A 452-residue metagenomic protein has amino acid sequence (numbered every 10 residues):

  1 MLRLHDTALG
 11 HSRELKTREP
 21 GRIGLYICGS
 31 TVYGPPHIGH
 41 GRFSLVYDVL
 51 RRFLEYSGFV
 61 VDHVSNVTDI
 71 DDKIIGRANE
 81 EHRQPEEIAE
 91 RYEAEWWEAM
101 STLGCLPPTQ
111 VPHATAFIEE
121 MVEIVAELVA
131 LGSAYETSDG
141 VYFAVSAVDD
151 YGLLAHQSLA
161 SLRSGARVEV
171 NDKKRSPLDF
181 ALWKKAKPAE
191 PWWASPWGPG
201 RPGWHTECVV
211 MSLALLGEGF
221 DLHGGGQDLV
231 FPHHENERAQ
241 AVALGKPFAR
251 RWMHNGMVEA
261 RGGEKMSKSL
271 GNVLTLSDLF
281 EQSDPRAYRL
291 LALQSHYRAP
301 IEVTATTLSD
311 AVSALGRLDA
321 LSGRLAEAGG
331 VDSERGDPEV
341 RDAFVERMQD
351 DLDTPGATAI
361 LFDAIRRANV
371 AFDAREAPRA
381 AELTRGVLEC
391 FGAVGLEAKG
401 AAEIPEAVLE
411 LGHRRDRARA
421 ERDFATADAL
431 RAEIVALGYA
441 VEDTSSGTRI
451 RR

Functional and structural regions predicted by a protein language model:
M1-Y33, D48, W97-E98, E119-A326: Alpha-helical recognition segments enriched in aromatics with Gly/Pro capping that present substrate-recognition
L9, R18-G104, I450: N-terminal, positively charged nucleic-acid-binding surface of large information/translation enzymes
E55, V129, V435: Anion (oxyanion) recognition and catalysis
F59, S133, Y439: Short phosphate-binding/catalytic loops that engage adenosine nucleotides
P107, T137-S138, D443-G447: Short Gly/Ser/Thr- and Asp/Glu-enriched loop/turn motifs at secondary-structure junctions
T109-A116: Phosphate-binding beta-loop-alpha motif at adenosine-nucleotide cofactor sites
E264-S267, N272-R452: Structural preference for alpha-helix termini/caps and helix-kink/transition segments
